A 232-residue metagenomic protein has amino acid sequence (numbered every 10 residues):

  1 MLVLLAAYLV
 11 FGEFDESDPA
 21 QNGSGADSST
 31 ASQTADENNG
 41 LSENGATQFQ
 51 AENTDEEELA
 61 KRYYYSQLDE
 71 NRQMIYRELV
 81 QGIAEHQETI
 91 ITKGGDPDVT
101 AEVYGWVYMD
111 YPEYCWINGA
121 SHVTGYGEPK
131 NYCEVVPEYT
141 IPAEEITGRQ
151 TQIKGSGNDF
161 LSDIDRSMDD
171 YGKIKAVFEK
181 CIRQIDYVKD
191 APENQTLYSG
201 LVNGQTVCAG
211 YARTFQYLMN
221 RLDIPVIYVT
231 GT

Functional and structural regions predicted by a protein language model:
M1-M168: N-terminal accessory/pre-domain segments preceding catalytic cores
Y8, E58, K173-I174, F178-E179 (+2 more regions): Residue-level signal for functionally critical sites in structured catalytic/ligand-binding pockets
E145-G200: Secondary-structure boundary elements
K180-T232: Active-site neighborhood of thiol-dependent amide/isopeptide-bond enzymes
